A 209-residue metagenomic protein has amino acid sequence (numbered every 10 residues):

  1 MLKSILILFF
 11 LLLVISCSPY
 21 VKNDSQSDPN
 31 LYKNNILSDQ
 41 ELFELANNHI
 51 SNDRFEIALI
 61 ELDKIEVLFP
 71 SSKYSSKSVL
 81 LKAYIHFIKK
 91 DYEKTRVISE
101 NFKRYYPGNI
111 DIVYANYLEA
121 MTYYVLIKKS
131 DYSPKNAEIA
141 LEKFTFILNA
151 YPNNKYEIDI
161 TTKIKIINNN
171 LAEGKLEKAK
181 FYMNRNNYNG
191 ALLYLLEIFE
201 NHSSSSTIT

Functional and structural regions predicted by a protein language model:
M1-C17: Sec-dependent bacterial lipoprotein signal peptides
S16-T209: Acidic, polar-rich low-complexity tracts and alpha-helical solenoid repeat scaffolds
